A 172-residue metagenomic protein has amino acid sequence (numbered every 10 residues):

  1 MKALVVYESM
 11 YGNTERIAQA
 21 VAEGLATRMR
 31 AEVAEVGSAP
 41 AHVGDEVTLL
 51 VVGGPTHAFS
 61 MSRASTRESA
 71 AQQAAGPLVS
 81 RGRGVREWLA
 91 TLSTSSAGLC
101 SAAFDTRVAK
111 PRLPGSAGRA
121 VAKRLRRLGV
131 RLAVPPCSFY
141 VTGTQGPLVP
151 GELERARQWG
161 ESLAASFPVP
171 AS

Functional and structural regions predicted by a protein language model:
M1-R28: N-terminal beta1-alpha1 ligand-phosphate binding loop
Y11, R107-R112, V141-G143: Short histidine/acidic/glycine/proline-rich micro-motifs that form metal- and phosphate-coordinating active-site loops
Q19, E23, T27, A90 (+3 more regions): Short, well-ordered alpha-helices that flank and scaffold nucleotide-derived cofactor binding pockets
A26-V33, V130-R131: A generic structural motif
E35-L128: Helix-loop-strand module that forms the ligand-binding subsite of alpha/beta enzymes
R126, R131-S172: Glycine-rich phosphate/pyrophosphate-binding loop and the adjoining helix
